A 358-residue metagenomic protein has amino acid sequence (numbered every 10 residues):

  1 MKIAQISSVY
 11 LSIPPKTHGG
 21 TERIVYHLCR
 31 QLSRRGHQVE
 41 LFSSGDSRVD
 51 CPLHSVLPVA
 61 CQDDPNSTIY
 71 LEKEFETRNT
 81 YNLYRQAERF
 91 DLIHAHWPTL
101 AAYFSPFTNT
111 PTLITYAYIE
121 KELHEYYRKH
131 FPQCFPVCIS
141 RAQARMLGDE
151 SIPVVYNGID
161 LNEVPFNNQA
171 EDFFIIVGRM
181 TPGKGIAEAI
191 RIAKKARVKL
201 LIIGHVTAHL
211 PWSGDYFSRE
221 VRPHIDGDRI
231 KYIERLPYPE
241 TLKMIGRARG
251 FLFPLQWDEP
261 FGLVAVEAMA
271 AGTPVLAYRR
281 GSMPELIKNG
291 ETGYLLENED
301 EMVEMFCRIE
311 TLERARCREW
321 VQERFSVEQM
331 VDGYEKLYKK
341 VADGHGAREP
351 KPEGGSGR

Functional and structural regions predicted by a protein language model:
M1-R358: Catalytic cores of nucleotide-sugar-dependent glycosyltransferases that transfer UDP/GDP/TDP-activated
